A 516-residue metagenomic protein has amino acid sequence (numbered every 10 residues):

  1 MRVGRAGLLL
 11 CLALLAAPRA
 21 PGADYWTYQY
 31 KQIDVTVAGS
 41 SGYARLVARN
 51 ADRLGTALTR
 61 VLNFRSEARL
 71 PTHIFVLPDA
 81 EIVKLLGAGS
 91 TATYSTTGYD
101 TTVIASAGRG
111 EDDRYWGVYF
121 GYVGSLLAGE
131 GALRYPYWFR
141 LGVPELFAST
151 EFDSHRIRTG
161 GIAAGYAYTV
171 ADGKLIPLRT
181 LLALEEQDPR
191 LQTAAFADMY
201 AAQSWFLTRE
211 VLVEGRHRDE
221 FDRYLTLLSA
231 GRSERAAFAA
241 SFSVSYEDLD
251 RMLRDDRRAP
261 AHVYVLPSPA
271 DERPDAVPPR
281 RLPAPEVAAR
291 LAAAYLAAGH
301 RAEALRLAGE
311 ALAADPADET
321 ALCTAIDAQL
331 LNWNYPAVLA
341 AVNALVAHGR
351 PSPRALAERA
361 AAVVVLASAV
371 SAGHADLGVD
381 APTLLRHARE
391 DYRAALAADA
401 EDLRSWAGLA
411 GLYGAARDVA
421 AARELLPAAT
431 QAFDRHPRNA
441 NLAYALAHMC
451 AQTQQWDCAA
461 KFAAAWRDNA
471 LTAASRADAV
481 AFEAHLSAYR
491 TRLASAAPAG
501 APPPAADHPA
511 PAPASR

Functional and structural regions predicted by a protein language model:
A6-A16: Bacterial N-terminal signal peptides
G22-P136, F147-S154, I176, L184-A194 (+2 more regions): Juxtacatalytic substrate-recognition/specificity segment
E111-D112, W138-R140, S149-E286, Y335 (+2 more regions): Long, contiguous interaction/recruitment modules in multidomain scaffold/adaptor proteins
E145, R209, A293, D327 (+5 more regions): Residue-level recognition of tetratricopeptide repeat
A230-A375, E390, A394, E401-S405 (+2 more regions): Beta/coil-rich, acidic/histidine-enriched accessory regions frequently appended to metallopeptidases
A298, N332, L366, P382 (+2 more regions): Structural motif corresponding to the intra-repeat A-B loop/turn of tetratricopeptide repeats
A314, H348, A398, D434-H436 (+2 more regions): Structural marker of alpha-solenoid helical repeat scaffolds
D380-H387, A451-A474: TPR/TPR-like (Sel1-like) alpha-helical repeat modules
